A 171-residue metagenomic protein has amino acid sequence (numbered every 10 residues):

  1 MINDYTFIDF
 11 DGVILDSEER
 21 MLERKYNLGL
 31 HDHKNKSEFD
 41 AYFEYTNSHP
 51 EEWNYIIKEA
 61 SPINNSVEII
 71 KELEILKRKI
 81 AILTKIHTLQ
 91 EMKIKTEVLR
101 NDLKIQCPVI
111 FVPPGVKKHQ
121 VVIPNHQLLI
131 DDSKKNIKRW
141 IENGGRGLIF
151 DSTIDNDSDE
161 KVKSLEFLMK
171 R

Functional and structural regions predicted by a protein language model:
M1-W53, E142, N156: Active-site neighborhood of HAD-like aspartate-dependent phosphohydrolases
Y5, V112-W140: Conserved Lys-Pro-Asp/Glu-containing loop-to-beta segment of HAD-superfamily phosphomonoesterases, centered on
D9, L83-K85, I130, F150: Short hydrophobic segments within beta-strands
I57, S61-P62, S66-L99: Substrate-recognition element of Asp-dependent hydrolases with the DxDx(T/V) motif
I80-A81, P108-I110, L128, L148: A structural signal for isolated positions on well-ordered beta-strands in alpha/beta enzyme cores
E91-R100, C107-N125: Short loop-to-alpha-helix "cap/lid" segments that border enzyme active sites across diverse enzyme classes
H119-I123, E160-R171: Short amphipathic alpha-helix with an adjacent loop that forms part of the alpha/beta core around
L128-K163: Acidic, Mg2+-coordinating phosphoryl-transfer loop and its flanking beta/alpha structural elements, shared across
